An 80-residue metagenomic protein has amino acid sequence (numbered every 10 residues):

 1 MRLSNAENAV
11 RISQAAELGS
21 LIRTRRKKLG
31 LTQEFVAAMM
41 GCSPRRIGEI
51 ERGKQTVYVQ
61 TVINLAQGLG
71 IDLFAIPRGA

Functional and structural regions predicted by a protein language model:
M1-S20, A80: N-terminal flexible/basic segments that precede or flank functional cores
L21, T32, Y58-T61: Residues that mark the N-terminal boundary/hinge immediately upstream of a DNA-recognition element
K27, A38, Q67: Alpha-helical residues within the helix-turn-helix
G30-G48: Short alpha-helical DNA-recognition segment
Q60-I76: DNA major-groove recognition helix of helix-turn-helix/homeodomain DNA-binding modules
